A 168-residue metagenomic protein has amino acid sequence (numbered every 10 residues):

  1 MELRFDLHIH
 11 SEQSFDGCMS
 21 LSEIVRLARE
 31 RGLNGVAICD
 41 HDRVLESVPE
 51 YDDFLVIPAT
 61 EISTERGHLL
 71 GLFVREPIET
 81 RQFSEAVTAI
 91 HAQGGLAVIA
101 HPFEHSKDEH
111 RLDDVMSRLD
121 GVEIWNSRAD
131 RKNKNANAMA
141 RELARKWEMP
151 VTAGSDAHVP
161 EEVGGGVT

Functional and structural regions predicted by a protein language model:
M1-S11, F15-G17, L21-R26, E46-A59 (+3 more regions): Charged catalytic cores and adjacent phosphate/nucleic-acid-binding surfaces used for phosphate/nucleic-acid chemistry
D6, H10, I24-D42, L96-V98: Divalent metal-dependent hydrolysis catalytic cores, especially in the metallo-beta-lactamase
H41, P102, S127: Flexible loop residues that form catalytic and substrate-binding hotspots at small-molecule/glycan-binding clefts
T80-F83, A100-H101: Ordered, amphipathic secondary-structure segments that act as subunit-interaction surfaces in large macromolecular
F83-H91: Short, charged N-terminal beta->alpha structural module
G94, V98-S106: Aromatic-lined carbohydrate-recognition surfaces of secreted/lumenal glycan-active proteins
